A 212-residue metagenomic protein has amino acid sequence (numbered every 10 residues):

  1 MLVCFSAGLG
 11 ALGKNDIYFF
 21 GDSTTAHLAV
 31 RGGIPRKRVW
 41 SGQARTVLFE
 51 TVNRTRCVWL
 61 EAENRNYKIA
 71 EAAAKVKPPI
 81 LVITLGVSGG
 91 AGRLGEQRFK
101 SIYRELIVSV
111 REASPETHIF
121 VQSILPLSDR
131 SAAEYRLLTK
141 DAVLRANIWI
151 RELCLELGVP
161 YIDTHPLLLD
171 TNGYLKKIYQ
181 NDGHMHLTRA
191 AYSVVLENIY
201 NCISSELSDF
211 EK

Functional and structural regions predicted by a protein language model:
M1-F5: Sec-dependent N-terminal signal peptides of Gram-positive bacterial secreted proteins and lipoproteins
L12-S101: Conserved SGNH/GDSL esterase-like catalytic core that processes O-acyl groups on lipids and polysaccharides
Y18, V82, H118-F120, P160: A structural signal for isolated positions on well-ordered beta-strands in alpha/beta enzyme cores
H27, R65-A72, S88-G90, E96-R98 (+5 more regions): Extracellular glycan-modifying ectodomains
A29, G86, R104, V108-P115 (+2 more regions): Sec-exported extracytoplasmic/periplasmic mature domains
T84-S88, R111-L144: Active-site segments of SGNH/GDSL-like serine hydrolases that catalyze O-acetyl group transfer/hydrolysis on lipids
E96-L106, V143-A146: Charged helix-capping and loop-helix junction motifs
P126-K212: Catalytic His-Asp segment of secreted/periplasmic serine-dependent ester chemistry enzymes
